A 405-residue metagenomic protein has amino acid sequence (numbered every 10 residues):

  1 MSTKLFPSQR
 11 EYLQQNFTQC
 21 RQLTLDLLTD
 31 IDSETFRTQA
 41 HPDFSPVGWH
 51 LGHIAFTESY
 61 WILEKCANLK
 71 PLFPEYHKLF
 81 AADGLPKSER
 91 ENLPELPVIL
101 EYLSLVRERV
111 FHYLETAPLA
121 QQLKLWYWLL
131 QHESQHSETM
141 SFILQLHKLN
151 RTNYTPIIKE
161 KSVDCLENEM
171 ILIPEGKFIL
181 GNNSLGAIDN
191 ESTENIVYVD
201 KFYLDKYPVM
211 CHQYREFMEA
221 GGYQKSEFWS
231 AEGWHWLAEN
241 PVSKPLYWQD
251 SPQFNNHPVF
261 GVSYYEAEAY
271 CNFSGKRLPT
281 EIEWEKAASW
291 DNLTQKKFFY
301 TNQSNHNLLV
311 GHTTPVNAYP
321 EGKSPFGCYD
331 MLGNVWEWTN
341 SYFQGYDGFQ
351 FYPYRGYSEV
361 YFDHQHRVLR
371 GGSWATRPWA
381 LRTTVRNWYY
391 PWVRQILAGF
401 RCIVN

Functional and structural regions predicted by a protein language model:
M1-S45, W49-F56, Y60-P74, K78-Y113 (+10 more regions): Disulfide-stabilized, aromatic/cysteine-rich ligand-recognition loop
L103, R215-M218, C271, A288: A generic alpha-helix structural signal
A117-P118, I188: Short, motif-level signal for alpha-helix interfacial/capping segments enriched in acidic residues and aromatics/proline
L129, E133-Q135, I143-A187, Y223-T383: Functional-site microenvironments in short loops/helix caps that host divalent-cation chemistry
M170, G176, A187-D189, T193-E194 (+4 more regions): Hydrophobic helix-coil surface modules that form long, contiguous segments used for peptide/substrate interaction
N182-S184, K206, R215, A220-G222: Structured core of small recognition/catalytic domains
M210, Y214, A267-Y270: Residue-level signal for inorganic ion chemistry
